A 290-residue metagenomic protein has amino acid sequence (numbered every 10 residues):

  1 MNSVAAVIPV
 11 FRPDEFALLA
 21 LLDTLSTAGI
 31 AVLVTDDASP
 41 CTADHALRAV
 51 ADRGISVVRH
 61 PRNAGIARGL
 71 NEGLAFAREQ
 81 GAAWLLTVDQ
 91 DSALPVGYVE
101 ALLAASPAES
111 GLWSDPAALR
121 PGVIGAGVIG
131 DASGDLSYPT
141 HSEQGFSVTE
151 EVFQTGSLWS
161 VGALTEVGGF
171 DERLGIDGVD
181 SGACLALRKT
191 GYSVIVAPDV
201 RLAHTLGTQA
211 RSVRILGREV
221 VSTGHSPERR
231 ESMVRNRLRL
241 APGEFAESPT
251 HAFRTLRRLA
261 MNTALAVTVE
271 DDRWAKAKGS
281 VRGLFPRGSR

Functional and structural regions predicted by a protein language model:
I8-T27: Short, well-formed alpha-helical segments that are part of the catalytic scaffolds of diverse glycosyltransferases
L22, I30-S39, V58-H60: Short beta-strand/loop segment that forms part of the nucleotide-sugar
T35-H45, R62, S92-A93: A conserved acidic beta->alpha catalytic loop
P61-A77: Glycine-rich, basic loop-to-helix element that forms the pyrophosphate-binding segment of sugar-nucleotide handling
A82-D91: Short beta-strand-to-loop acidic/aromatic patch adjacent to the donor-nucleotide binding site
V96-S133: Conserved donor NDP-sugar-binding/catalytic core segment of glycosyltransferases
A163, V167-G168, R173-A203: A short, conserved alpha-helix in the catalytic core of glycosyltransferases
P242-R290: Non-catalytic, C-terminal membrane-associated alpha-helical segments of glycosyltransferases
